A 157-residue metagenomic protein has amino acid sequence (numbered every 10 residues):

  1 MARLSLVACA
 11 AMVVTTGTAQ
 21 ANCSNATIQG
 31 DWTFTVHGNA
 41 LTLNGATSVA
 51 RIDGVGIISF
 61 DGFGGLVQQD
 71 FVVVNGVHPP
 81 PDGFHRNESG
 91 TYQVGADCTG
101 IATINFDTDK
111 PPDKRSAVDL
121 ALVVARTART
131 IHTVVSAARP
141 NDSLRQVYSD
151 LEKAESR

Functional and structural regions predicted by a protein language model:
L4-V7, M12-A19: C-terminal segment of classical bacterial N-terminal signal peptides
A19-R157: Mature soluble binding/inhibitory domains
